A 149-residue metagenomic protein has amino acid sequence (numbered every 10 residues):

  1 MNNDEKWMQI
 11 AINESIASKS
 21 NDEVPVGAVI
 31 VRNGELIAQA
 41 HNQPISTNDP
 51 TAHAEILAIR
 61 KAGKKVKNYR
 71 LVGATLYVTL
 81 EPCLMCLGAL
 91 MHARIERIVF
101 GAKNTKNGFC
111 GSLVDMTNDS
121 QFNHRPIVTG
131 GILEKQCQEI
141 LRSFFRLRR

Functional and structural regions predicted by a protein language model:
M1-N21, N33, Y69, P82-R149: Zinc-dependent deaminase
N2, K6, V24-P25, I45-H53 (+3 more regions): Residues at secondary-structure transition points
A11, S15-S18, A28, A38 (+2 more regions): Small-residue (primarily alanine) positions within well-ordered alpha-helices, especially packing/interaction faces
D22-V26, V72: Short, basic and Ser/Thr-rich N-terminal targeting/leader segments
V26-G34: Short beta-strand scaffold segments in enzyme catalytic cores
I37-P44: Short beta->alpha transition motifs characteristic of CBS
P44, V78, A102: Residues that line or immediately flank small-molecule/substrate-binding pockets and catalytic motifs
N48-A52, I56-M91: Helix-adjacent hinge/juxtasegments
